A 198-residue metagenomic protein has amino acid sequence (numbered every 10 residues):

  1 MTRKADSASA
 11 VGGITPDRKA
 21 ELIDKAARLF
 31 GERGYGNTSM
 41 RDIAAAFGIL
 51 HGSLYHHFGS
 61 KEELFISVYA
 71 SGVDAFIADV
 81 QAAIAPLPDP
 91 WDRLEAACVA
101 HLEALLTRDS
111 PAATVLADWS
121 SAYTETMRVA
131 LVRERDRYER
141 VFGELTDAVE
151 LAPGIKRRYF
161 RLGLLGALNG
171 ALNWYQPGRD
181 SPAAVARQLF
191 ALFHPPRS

Functional and structural regions predicted by a protein language model:
T2, A10, E21, K25-E63 (+1 more regions): Helix-turn-helix
R18-A26, I43-A44, V68-G72, F76 (+2 more regions): Generic hydrophobic, amphipathic alpha-helix propensity
K19-A20, M40, E62, I66 (+8 more regions): Short, structured helix-loop boundary elements
I23, V73, I77, E95-C98 (+4 more regions): Short, amphipathic alpha-helical "lid/cap" segments that border enzyme active or binding sites
S67, Q81-T107: Hydrophobic alpha-helical connector segments
D74-I77, E125-L151, R158-L162, R187: Amphipathic alpha-helical packing segments from all-alpha helical-bundle domains
E103-T107, G154-I155, R161-S181, A191-S198: Amphipathic C-terminal alpha-helical segment
L105-T126, G143, N173: Amphipathic alpha-helical segments used for helix-helix packing
